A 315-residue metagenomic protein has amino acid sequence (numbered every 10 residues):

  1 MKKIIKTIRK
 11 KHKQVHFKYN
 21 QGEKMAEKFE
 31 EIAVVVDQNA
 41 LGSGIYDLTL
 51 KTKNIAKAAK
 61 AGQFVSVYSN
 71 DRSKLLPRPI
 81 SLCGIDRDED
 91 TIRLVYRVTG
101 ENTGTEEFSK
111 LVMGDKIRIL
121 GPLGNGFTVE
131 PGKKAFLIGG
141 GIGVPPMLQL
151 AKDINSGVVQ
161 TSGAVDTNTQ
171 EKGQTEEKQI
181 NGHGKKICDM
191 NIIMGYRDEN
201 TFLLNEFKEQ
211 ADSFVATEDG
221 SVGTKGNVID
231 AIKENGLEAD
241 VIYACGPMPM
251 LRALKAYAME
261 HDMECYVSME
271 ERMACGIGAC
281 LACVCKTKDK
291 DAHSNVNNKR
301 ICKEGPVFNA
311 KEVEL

Functional and structural regions predicted by a protein language model:
K6-K24: Short, Lys/Arg-enriched N-terminal segments with co-localized hydrophobic residues within the first ~10-30 amino acids
A26-M113: Ferredoxin-reductase
D37, G84, V215-T217, V267 (+1 more regions): Structural signal for conserved beta-strand scaffold positions within catalytic alpha/beta enzyme cores
T103-R272: FNR/FR-type flavoprotein reductase catalytic core
M248, E271-P306: Local cysteine-cluster metal-coordination motifs and their immediate loop/turn environment, predominantly Fe-S cluster
